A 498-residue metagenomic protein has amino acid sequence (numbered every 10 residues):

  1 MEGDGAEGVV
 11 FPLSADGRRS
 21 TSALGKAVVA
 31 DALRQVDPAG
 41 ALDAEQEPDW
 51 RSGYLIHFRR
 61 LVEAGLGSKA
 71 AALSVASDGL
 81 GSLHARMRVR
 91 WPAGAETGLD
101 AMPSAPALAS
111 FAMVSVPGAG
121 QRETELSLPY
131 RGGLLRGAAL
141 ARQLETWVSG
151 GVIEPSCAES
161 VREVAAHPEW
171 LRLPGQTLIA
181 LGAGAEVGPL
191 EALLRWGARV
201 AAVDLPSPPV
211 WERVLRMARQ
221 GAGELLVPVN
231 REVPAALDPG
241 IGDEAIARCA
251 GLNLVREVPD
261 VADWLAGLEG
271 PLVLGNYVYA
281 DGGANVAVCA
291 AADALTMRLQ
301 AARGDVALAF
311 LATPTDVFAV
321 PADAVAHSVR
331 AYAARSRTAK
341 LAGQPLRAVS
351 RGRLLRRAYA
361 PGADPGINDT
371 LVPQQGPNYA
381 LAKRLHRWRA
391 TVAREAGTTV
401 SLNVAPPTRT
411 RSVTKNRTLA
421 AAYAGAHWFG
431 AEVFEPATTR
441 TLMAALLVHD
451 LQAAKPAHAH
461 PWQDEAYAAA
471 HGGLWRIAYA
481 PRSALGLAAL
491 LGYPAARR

Functional and structural regions predicted by a protein language model:
M1-A64: Non-catalytic protein-protein interaction scaffold segments in large eukaryotic complex-forming proteins
M1-E2, D16, W211-D263: Extended charged low-complexity segments that act as oligomerization/scaffolding linkers
L42-S156: Low-complexity, highly charged intrinsically disordered N-terminal segments that act as targeting/localization
P155-P174: A short, basic/flexible loop-to-alpha-helix module at the beginning of a structural domain
P174-L190, L194, A201-D204: Glycine-rich adenosine-cofactor-binding loop
G197-A202, R219-E224, G267-G270, D293-F310 (+1 more regions): Structural alpha-beta junctions
E244-V317: Extended alpha-helical scaffolding regions
A309-R498: Long, contiguous domain-sized segments
